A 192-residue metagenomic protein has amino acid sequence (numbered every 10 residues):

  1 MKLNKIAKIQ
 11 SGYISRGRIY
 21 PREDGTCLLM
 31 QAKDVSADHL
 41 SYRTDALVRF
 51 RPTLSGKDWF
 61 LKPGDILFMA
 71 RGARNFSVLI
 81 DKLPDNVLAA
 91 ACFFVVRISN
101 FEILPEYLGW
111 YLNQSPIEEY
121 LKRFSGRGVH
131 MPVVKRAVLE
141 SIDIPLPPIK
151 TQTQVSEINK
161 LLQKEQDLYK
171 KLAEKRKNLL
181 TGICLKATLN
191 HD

Functional and structural regions predicted by a protein language model:
M1-I19, D24-G25, L146-D192: Non-catalytic DNA-recognition/assembly elements of restriction-modification systems
N4-R18, K33-P63: Sequence-specific dsDNA recognition surfaces
Y20-C27, A46-L47, W59-L61, L79-A91: Short, surface-exposed loop/turn microsegments at beta-strand edges and helix-strand junctions
S55-G56, L83, V129: A structural connector/turn signal
D65-F68: Generic structural signal for buried aliphatic residues
A70-Y111: A short beta-sheet element
V87-C92, G126-T153: A short glycine-rich beta-alpha junction/loop motif
E102-V138: Short, positively charged
